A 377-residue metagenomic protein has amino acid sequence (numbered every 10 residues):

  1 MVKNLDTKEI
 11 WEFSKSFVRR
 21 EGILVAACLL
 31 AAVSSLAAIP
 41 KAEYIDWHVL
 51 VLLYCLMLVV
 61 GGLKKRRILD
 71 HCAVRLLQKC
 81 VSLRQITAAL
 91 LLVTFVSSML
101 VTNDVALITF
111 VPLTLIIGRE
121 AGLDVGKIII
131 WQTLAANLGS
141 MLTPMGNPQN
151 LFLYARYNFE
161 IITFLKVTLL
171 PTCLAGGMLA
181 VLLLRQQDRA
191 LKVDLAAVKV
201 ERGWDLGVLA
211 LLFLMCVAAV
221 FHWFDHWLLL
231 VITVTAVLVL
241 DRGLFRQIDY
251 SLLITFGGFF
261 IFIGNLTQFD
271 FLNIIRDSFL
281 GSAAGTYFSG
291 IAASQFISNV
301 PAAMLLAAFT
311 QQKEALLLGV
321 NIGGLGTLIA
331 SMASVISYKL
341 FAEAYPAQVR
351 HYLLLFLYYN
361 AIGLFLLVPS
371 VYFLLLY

Functional and structural regions predicted by a protein language model:
M1-V33, V74, V181-F213, A347-N360: Intrinsically disordered, low-complexity non-transmembrane regions of multi-pass membrane transporters
I10-S35, I45-L58, D205-M215, W223-L238 (+1 more regions): Hydrophobic mid-bilayer segments of alpha-helices in multi-pass membrane transport proteins, especially secondary
Y44, R66, D70-L76, L212-Q311: Transmembrane helical segments that form the transport core of multi-pass membrane transport proteins
W47-H48, V74-A88, G126-L134, K199-G203 (+2 more regions): Cytoplasmic-side transmembrane-helix entry/capping segments in multi-pass membrane proteins
H48-V49, Q78-L91, E120-I128, W204-G207 (+2 more regions): Membrane-interfacial loop-to-helix junctions in multi-pass transporters
L92, V96-M141, M304-L318, P346-Q348 (+1 more regions): Hydrophobic transmembrane alpha-helices that form the pore/transport pathway of multi-pass ion and small-solute
F164-G176, A180, F288-Y377: C-terminal transmembrane helix pair
F164-G243, L354-L366: Core mid-bundle transmembrane helix pairs that form the ion/substrate translocation pathway in diverse multi-pass
